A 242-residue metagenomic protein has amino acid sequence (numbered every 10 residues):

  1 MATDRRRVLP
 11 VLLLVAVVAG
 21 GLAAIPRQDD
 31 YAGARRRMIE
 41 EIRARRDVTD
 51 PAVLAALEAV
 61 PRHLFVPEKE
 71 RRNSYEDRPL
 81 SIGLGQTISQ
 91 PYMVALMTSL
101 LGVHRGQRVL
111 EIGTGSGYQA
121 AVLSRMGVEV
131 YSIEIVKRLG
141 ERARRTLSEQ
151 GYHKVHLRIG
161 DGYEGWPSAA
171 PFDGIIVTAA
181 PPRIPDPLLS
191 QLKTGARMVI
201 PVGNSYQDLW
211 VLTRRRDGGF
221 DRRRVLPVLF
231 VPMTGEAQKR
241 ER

Functional and structural regions predicted by a protein language model:
M1-D4: N-terminal secretory signal peptides that target proteins for export/translocation
R7-D29: Bacterial Sec-dependent signal peptides at the C-terminal "C-region" and cleavage site
P10-V11, Y75, L96, I133 (+2 more regions): Generic hydrophobic-segment detector
L22-L110, A121-V122, M126, L139-E141 (+3 more regions): Class I SAM-dependent transferase core
G102-D221: Conserved nucleotide-cofactor-binding alpha/beta core module
G174, K239-R242: Positively charged
